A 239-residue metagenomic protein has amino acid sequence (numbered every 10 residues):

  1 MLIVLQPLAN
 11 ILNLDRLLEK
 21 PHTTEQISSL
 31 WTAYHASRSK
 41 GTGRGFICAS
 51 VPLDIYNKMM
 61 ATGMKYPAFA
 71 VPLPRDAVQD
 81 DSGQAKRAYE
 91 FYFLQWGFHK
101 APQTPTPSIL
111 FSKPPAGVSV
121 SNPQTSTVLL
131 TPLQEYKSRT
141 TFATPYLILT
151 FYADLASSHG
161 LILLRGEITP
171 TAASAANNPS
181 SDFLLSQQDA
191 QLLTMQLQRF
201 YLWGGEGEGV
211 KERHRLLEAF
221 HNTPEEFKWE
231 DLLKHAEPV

Functional and structural regions predicted by a protein language model:
M1-W96: Charge-rich, low-complexity N-terminal segments
K65-L233: Extended amphipathic alpha-helical regions
H235-V239: Long, charged/polar, low-complexity intrinsically disordered N-terminal extensions that precede catalytic
